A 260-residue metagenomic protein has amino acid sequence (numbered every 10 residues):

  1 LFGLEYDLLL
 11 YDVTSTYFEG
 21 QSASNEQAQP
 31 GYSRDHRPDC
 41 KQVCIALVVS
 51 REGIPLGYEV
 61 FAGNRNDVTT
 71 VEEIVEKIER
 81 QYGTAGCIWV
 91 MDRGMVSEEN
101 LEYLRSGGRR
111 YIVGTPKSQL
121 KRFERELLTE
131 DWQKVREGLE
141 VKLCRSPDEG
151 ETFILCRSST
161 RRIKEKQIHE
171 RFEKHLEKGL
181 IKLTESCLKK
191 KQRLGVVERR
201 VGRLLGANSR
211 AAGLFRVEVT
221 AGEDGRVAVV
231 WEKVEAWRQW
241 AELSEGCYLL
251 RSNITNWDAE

Functional and structural regions predicted by a protein language model:
L1-E260: Anion-binding and metal-coordination hotspots
